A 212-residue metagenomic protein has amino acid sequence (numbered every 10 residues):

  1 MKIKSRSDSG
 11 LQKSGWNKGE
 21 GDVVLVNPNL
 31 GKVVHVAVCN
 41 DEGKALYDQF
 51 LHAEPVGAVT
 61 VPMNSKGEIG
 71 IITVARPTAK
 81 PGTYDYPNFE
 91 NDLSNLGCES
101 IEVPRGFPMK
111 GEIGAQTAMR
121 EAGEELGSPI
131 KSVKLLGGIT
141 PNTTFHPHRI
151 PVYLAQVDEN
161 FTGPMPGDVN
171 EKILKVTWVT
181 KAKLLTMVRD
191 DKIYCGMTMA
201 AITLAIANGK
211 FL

Functional and structural regions predicted by a protein language model:
M1-L30, T60: Alpha-helical and coiled-coil interaction segments, frequently adjacent to or embedded within charge-biased
M1-S5, G82-Y84, V169: Acidic Ser/Thr/Pro-rich low-complexity disordered segments that often serve as glycosylated linkers/stalks around
G10, L25-L30, H52, N95 (+2 more regions): A generic structural signal for short, solvent-exposed coil/turn residues that cap or connect secondary-structure
D22-K66, I72-V74, T78-G82: Acidic, metal-coordinating catalytic segment for phosphate/diphosphate chemistry, firing primarily on the Nudix
D41, G196-M197: Conserved active-site loop/cleft motifs that coordinate metal ions or position small ligands
L46-Y47, V56-V59, N91-N95, E99-Y194 (+1 more regions): Unchanged
I69-A75, K80-E102: Ordered, amphipathic secondary-structure segments that act as subunit-interaction surfaces in large macromolecular
M199-L212: Short, amphipathic C-terminal "tail helix"
